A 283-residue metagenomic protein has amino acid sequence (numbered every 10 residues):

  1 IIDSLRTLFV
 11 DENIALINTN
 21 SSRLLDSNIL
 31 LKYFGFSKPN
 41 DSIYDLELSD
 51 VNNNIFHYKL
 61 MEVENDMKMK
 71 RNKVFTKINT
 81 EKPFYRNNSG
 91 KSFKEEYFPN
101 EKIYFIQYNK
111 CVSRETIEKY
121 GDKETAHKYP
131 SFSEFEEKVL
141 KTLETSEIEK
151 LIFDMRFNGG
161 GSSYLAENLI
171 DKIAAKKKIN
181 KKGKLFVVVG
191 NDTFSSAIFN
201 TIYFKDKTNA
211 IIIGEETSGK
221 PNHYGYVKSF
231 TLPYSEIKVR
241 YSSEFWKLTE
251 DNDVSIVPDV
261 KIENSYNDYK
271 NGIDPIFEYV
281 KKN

Functional and structural regions predicted by a protein language model:
I1-K150, K181: Flexible, low-complexity junctional segments that flank or bridge functional domains
E81-N283: C-terminal "post-core" interaction segments
